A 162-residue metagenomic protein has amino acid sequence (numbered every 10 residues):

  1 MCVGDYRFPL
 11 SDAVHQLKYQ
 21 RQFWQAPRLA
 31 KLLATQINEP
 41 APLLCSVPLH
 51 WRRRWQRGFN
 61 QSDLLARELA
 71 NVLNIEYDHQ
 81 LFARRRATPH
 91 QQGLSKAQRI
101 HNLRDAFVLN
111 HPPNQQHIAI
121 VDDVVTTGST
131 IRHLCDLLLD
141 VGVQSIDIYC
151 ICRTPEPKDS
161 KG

Functional and structural regions predicted by a protein language model:
M1-A119, T127-G162: Conserved PRPP/pyrophosphate-binding segment of the phosphoribosyltransferase/PRPP-pathway fold
V124: Basic, glycine-rich
